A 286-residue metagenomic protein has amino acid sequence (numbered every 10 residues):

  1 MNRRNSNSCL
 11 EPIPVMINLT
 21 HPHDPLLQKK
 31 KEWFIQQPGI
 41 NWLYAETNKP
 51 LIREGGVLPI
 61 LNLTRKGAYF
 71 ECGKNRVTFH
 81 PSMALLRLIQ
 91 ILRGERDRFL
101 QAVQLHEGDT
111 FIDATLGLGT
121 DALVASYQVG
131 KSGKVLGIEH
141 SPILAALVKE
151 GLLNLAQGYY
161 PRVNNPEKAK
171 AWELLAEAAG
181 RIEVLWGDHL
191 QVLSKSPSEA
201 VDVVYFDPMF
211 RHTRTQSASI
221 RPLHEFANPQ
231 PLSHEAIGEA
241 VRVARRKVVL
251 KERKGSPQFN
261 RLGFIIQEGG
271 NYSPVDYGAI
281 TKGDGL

Functional and structural regions predicted by a protein language model:
N2-G108: S-adenosyl-L-methionine
G108-G117: Conserved class I S-adenosyl-L-methionine
L118-K131: Conserved SAM-binding loop of SAM-dependent methyltransferases across substrates and taxa, primarily the Class I
K134-E139: Conserved SAM-binding motif I beta-strand of class I
H140-E199: S-adenosyl-L-methionine
P142, V204, P208-A236: Mobile active-site "lid"/loop adjacent to the S-adenosyl-L-methionine
S233-T281: Conserved Class I SAM-dependent methyltransferase catalytic core
